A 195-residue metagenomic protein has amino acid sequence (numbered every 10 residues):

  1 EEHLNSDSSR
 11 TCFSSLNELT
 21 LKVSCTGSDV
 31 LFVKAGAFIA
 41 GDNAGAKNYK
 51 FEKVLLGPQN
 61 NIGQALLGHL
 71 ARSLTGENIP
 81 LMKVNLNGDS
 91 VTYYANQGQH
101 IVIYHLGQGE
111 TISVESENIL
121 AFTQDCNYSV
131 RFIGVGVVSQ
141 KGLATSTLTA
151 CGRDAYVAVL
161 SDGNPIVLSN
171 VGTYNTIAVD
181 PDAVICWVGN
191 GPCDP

Functional and structural regions predicted by a protein language model:
E1-P195: Phosphate/adenylate-binding glycine loop and adjacent helical scaffold
